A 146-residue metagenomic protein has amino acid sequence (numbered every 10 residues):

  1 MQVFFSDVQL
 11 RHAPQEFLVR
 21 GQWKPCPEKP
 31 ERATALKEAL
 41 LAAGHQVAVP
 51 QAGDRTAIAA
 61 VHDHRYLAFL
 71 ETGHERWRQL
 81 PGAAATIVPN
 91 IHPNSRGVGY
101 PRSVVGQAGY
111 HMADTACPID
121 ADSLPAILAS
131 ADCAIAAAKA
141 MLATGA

Functional and structural regions predicted by a protein language model:
M1-A146: HDAC/HDAC-like amidohydrolase catalytic core signature
